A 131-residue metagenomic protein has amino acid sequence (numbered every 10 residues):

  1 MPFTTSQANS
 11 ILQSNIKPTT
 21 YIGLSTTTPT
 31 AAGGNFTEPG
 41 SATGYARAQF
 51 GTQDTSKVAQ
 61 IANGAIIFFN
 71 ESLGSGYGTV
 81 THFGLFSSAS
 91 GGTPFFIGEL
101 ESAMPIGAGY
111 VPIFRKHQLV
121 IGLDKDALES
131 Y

Functional and structural regions predicted by a protein language model:
M1-F83, S87-Y131: Small cysteine-rich, disulfide-bonded extracellular modules of the LU/uPAR three-finger superfamily and closely related
